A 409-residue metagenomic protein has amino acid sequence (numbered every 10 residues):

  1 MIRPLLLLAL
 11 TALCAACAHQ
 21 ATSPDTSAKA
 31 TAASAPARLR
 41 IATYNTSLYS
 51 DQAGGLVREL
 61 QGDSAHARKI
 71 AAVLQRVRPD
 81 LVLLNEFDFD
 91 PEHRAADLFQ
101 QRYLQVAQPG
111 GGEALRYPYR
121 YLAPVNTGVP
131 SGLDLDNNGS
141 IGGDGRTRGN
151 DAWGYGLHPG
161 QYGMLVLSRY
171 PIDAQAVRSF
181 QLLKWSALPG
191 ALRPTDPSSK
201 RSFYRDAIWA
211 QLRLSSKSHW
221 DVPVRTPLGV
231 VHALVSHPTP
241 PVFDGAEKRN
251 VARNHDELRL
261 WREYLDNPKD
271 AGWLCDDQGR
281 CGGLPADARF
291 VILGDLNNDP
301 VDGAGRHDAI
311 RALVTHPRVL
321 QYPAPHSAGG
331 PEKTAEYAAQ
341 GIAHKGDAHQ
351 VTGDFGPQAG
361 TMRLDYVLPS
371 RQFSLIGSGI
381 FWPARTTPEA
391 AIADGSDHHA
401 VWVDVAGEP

Functional and structural regions predicted by a protein language model:
M1-P4, D295: Positively charged n-region of N-terminal signal peptides that target proteins for export
L5-A15: Bacterial N-terminal signal peptides
A18-V166, L192-R213, P227-V231, D244-A246 (+4 more regions): N-terminal, active-site-proximal structural segment of metallo-dependent hydrolase catalytic domains
D25-A28, P171-P189, P223-V224, N250-I292 (+1 more regions): Metal-dependent phosphoester-hydrolase catalytic domains
T46, E86-F87, Y170, P238 (+1 more regions): Active-site metal-binding loops of divalent metal-dependent hydrolases
L165-S168, W220-V222, L234, Y366-V367: Conserved hydrophobic/aromatic positions in well-ordered beta-strands
S216-S218: Residues that define the transmembrane beta-barrel architecture of outer-membrane proteins
A233, P238-P240, K248-N254: Glycine-rich, aromatic-lined ligand/substrate-binding cores of catalytic and carbohydrate-binding domains
